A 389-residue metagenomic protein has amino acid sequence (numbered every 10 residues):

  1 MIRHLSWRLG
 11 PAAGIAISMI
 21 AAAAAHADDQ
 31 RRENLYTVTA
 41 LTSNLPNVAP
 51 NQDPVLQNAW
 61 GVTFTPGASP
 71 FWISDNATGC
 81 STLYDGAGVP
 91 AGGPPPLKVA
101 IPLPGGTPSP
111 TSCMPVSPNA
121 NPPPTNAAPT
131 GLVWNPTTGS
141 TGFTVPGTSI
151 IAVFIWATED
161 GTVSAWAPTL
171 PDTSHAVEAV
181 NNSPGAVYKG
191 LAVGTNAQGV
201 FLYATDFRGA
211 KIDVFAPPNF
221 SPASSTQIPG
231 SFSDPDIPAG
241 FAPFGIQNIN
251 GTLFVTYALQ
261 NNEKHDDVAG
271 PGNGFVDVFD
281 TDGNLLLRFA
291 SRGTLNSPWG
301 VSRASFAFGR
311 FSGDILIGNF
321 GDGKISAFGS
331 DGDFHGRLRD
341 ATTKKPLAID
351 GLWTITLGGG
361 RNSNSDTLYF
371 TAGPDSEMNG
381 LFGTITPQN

Functional and structural regions predicted by a protein language model:
M1-S6: N-terminal secretory signal peptides that target proteins for export/translocation
G10-A21: Bacterial N-terminal signal peptides
A25-N389: Sequence/structural signature of beta-propeller domains
